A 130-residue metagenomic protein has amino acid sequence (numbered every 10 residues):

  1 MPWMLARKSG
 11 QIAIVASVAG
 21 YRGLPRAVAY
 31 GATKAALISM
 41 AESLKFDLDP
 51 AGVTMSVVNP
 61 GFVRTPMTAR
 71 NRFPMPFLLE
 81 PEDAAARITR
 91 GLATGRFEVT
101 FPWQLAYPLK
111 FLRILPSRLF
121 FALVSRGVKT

Functional and structural regions predicted by a protein language model:
P2, F46-P50: Alpha-helical segment proximal to the catalytic Tyr-Lys
P2-K8: A short helix-coil junction within the Rossmann-fold of NAD(P)-dependent oxidoreductases
A13, M55-V58, T68, I88: Hydrophobic structural elements of the Rossmann-like NAD(P)H-binding subdomain that define the short-chain
S17: Residue(s) in the substrate-gating loop at a strand-loop-helix junction that position the organic substrate next
L24-V28: Active-site loop immediately N-terminal to the catalytic Tyr-X3-Lys motif of short-chain dehydrogenase/reductase
T33: Active-site helix of classical SDR
V57, F73-P108: C-terminal helical subdomain
P60-R70, P74: Short, flexible catalytic-loop segment of classical short-chain dehydrogenase/reductase
